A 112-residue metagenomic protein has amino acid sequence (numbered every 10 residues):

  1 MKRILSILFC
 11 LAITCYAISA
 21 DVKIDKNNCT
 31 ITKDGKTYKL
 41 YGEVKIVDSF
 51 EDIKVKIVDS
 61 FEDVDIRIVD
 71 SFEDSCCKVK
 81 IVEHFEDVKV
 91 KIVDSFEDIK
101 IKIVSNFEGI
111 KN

Functional and structural regions predicted by a protein language model:
I4-I13: Sec-dependent N-terminal signal peptides
A20-N112: Repetitive, compositionally biased segments used for assembly/scaffolding
